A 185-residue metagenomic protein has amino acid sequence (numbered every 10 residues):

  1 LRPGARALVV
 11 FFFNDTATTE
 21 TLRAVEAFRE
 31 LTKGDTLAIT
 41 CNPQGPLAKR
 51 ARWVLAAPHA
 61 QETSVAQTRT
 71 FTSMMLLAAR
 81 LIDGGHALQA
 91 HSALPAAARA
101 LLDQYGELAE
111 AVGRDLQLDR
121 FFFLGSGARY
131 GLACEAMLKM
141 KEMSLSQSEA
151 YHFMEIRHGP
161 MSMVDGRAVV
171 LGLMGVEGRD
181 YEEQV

Functional and structural regions predicted by a protein language model:
L1-L94, V170-V185: Glycine-rich phosphate-binding loops that contact phosphosugars or nucleotide phosphates
W53-L171, R179: Active-site phosphate/pyrophosphate-binding segments
